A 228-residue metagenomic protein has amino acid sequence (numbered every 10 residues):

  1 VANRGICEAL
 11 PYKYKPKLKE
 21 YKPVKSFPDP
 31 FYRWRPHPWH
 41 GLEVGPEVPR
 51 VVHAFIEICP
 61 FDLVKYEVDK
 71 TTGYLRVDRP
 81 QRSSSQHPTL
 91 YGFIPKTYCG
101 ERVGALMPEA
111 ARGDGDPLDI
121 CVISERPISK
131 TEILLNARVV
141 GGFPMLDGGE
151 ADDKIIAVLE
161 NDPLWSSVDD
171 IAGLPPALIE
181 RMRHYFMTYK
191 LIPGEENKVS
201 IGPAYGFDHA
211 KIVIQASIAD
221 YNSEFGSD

Functional and structural regions predicted by a protein language model:
V1-D228: Hydrophobic N-terminal alpha-helices or hydrophobic patches in metabolic proteins across all domains of life
